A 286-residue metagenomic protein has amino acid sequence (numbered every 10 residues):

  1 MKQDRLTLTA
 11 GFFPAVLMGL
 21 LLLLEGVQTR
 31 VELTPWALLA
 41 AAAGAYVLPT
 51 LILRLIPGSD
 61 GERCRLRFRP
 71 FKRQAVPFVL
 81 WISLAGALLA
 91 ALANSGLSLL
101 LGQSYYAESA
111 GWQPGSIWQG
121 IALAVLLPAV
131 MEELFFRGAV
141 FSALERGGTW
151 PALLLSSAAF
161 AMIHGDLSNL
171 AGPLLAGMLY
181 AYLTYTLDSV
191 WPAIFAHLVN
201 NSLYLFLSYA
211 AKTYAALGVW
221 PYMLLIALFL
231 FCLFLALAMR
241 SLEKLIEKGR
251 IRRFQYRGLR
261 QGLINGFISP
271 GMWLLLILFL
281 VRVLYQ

Functional and structural regions predicted by a protein language model:
M1-L38, L126-L127, E132-F135, S208-Y209 (+1 more regions): Transmembrane alpha-helical insertion/packing segments
K2-V16, D60-A91, R250-L275: Interfacial transmembrane-helix boundary/kink motif in multi-pass membrane proteins
R5-P14, T34-A42, F71-V79, S116-I121 (+5 more regions): Residue-level signature of transmembrane alpha-helical entry/exit and packing/kink sites in multi-pass membrane
V16-P57, P221-F229: Alpha-helical transmembrane segments in multi-pass membrane proteins
L20-Q28, L48-I56, A85, L89-L97 (+5 more regions): Alpha-helical membrane-inserting segments
V27-W36, E62-L134, S142, V281-Q286: Juxtamembrane helix-loop-helix connectors linking adjacent transmembrane helices in multi-pass membrane enzymes
V47-D60, S95, C232-G249: Membrane-water interface of transmembrane alpha-helices
W118-Y285: Transmembrane helix-loop-helix hairpins at the membrane interface of multi-pass integral membrane proteins
